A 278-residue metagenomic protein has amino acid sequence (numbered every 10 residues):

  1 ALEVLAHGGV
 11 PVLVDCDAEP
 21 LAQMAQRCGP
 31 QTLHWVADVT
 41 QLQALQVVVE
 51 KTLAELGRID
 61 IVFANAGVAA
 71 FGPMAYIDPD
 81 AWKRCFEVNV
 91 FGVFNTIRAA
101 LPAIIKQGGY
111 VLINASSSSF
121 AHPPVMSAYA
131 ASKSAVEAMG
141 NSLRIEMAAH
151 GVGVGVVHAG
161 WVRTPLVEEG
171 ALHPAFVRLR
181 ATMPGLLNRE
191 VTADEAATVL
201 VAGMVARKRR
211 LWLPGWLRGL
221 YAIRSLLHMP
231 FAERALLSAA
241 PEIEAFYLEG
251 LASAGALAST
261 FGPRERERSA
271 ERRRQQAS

Functional and structural regions predicted by a protein language model:
A1-V12: Canonical Rossmann dinucleotide-binding motif of NAD(H)/NADP(H)-dependent dehydrogenases/reductases, specifically
A37-V47, P79: The beta1-alpha1 cofactor-binding region of Rossmann-like NAD(H)/NADP(H)-dependent oxidoreductases
P73-M74, D78-K83: Substrate-binding pocket helix/loop in short-chain dehydrogenase/reductase
A75, P123-S127, A131: Active-site loop immediately N-terminal to the catalytic Tyr-X3-Lys motif of short-chain dehydrogenase/reductase
I97, S132: Active-site helix of classical SDR
S116: Residue(s) in the substrate-gating loop at a strand-loop-helix junction that position the organic substrate next
A149-L217: SDR active-site lid
